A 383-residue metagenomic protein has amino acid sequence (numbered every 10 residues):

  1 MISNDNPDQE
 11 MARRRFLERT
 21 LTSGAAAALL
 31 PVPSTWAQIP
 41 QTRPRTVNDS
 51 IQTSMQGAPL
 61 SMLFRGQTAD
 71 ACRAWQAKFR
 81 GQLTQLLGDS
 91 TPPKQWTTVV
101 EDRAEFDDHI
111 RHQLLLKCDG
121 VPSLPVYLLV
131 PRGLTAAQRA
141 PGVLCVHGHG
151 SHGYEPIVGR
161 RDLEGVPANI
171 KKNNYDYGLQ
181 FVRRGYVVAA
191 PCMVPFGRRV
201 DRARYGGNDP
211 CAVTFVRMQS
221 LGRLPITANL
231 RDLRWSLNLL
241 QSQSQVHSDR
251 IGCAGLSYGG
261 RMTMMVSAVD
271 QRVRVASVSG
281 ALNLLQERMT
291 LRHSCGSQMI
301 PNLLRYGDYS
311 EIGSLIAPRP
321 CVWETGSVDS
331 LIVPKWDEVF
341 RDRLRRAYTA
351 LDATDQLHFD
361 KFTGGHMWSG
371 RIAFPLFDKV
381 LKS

Functional and structural regions predicted by a protein language model:
M1-R15: N-terminal secretory signal peptides
Q9-E10, L30-P59: C-terminal segment of N-terminal export signals and the immediately downstream linker at the start of the mature
R13-L29: N-terminal export leaders
T91-T135: N-terminal cap/lid segment of alpha/beta-hydrolase-fold proteins
Q138, V146-R231, R288-T290: Cap/lid segment of the alpha/beta-hydrolase catalytic domain
V216-S220, W235, V273-S314, P318 (+2 more regions): Mobile cap/lid helix-loop segments that gate and shape the active-site cleft of serine hydrolases
V246-G255: Alpha/beta-hydrolase fold nucleophile elbow
D342-S383: C-terminal catalytic histidine-bearing segment of alpha/beta-hydrolase fold enzymes
